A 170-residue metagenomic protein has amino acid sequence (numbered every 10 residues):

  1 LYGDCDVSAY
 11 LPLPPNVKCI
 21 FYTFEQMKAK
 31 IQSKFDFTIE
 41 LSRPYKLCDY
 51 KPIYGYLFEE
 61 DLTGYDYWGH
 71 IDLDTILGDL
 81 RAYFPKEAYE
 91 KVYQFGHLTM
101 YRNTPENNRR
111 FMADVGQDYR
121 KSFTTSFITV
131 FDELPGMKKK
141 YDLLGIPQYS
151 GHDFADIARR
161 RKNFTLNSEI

Functional and structural regions predicted by a protein language model:
Y2, I20, G69-I71: Hydrophobic/aromatic beta-strand patches that form the interior of the parallel beta-sheet core in alpha/beta enzyme
Y2-A9: Short, polar loop motifs at secondary-structure junctions
A9-L62: Active-site-proximal specificity loops/subdomain of glycosyltransferases
P15, K46, Y89-K91, F95-H97: A generic secondary-structure signal marking the coil-to-beta-strand transition
Y50-Y93: GT-A fold catalytic core of metal-dependent nucleotide-sugar glycosyltransferases, centered on the diacidic
H97-N103: Short glycine- and hydrophobic/aromatic-rich loop-to-beta-strand nucleating segment in the catalytic cores
R109-I170: Catalytic core and acceptor-binding pocket of nucleotide-sugar-dependent glycosyltransferases
